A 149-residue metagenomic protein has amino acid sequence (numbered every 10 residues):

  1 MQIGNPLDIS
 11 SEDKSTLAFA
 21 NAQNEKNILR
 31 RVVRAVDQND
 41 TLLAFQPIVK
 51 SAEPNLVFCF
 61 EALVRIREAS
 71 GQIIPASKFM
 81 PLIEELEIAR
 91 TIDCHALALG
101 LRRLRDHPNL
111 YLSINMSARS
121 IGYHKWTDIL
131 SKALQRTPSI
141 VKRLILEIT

Functional and structural regions predicted by a protein language model:
M1-Q2: Non-catalytic interface/linker regions that flank or bridge core catalytic/transmembrane domains
N5-D8, D13-M80, N115, E147: Active-site core of bacterial EAL-family cyclic-dinucleotide phosphodiesterase domains
Q23-K26, R30, S77, E87 (+2 more regions): Generic alpha-helical secondary structure signal
L56-F60, I88-T149: Catalytic core of bacterial c-di-GMP phosphodiesterases, primarily the EAL and HD-GYP domains, capturing alpha-helical
L82-L86: Signal-transmission/dimerization alpha-helices at domain junctions
